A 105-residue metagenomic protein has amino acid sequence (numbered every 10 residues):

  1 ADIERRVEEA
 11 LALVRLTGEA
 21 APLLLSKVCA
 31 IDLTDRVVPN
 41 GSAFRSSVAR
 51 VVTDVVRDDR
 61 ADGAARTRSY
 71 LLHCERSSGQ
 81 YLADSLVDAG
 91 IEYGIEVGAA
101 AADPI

Functional and structural regions predicted by a protein language model:
A1-I105: Basic, glycine/lysine-rich polyanion-binding surfaces/domains
